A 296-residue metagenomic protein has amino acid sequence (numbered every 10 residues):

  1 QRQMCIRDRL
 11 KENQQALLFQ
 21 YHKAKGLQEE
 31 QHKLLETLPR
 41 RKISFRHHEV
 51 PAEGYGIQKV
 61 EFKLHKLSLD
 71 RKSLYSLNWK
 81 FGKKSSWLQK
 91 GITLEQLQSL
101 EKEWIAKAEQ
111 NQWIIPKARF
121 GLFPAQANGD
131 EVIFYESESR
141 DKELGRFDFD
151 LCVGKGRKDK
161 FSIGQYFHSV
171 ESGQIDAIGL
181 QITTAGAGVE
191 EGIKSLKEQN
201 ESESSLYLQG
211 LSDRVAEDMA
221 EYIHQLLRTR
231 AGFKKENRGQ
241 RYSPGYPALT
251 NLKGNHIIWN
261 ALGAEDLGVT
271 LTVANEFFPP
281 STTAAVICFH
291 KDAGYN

Functional and structural regions predicted by a protein language model:
Q3-S205, G210, G239, L267-T282 (+1 more regions): Active-site loops and adjacent core secondary-structure elements that bind or stabilize anionic groups
S204-L226: C-terminal substrate/ligand-recognition segments
D218, I223-N296: C-terminal amphipathic alpha-helical interaction region
